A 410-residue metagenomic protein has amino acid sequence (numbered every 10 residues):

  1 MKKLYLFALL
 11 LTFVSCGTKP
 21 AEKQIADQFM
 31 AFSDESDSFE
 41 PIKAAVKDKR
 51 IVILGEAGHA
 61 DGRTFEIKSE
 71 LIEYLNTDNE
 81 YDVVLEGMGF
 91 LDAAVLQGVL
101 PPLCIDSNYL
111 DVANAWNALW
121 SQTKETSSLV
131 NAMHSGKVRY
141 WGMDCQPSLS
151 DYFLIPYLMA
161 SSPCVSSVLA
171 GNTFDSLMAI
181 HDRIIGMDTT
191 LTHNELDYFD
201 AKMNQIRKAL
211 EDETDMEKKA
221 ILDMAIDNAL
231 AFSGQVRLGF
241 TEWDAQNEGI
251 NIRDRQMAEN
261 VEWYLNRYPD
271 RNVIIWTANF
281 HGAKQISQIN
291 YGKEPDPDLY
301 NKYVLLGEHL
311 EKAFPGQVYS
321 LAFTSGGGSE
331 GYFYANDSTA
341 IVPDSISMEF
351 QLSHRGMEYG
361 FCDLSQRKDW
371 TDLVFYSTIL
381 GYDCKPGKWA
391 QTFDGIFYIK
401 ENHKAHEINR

Functional and structural regions predicted by a protein language model:
M1-Q24: Bacterial Sec-dependent N-terminal signal peptides
C16-R410: Structured catalytic-domain cores with a bias toward divalent-metal coordination
